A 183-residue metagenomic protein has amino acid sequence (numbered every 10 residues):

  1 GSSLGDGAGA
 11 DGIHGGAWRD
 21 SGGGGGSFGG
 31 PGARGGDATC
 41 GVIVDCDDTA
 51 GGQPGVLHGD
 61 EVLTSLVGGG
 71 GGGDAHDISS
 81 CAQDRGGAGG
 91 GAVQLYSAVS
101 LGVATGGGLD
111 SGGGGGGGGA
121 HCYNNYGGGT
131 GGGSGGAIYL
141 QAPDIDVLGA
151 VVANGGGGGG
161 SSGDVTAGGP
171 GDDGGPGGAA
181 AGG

Functional and structural regions predicted by a protein language model:
G1-Y139, D146-G183: Glycine-centric low-complexity/flexibility signal
